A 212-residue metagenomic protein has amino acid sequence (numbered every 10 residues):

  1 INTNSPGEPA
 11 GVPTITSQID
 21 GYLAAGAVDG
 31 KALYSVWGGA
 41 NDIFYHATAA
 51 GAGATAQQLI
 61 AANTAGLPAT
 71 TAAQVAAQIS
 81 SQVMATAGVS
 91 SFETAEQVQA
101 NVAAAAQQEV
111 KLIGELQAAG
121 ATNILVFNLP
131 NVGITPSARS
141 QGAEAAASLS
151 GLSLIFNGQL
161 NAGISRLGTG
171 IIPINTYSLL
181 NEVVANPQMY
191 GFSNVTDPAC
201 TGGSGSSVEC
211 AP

Functional and structural regions predicted by a protein language model:
I1-P212: Conserved active-site regions of diverse hydrolases
